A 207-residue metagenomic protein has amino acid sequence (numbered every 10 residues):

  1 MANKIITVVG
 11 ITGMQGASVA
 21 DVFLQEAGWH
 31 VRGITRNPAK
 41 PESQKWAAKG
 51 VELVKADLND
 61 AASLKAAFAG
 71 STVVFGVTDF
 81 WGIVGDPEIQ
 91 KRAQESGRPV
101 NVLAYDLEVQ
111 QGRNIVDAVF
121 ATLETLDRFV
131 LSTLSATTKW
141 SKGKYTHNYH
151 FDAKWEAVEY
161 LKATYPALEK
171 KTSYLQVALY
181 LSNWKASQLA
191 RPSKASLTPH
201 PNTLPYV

Functional and structural regions predicted by a protein language model:
A2-H30, I34-Q44, N59-A62, F80-Q90 (+3 more regions): Oxidoreductase cofactor-interface core, primarily capturing Rossmann-like NAD(P)-dependent enzymes
P41-V73: Conserved Rossmann-fold cofactor-binding substructure of NAD(P)-dependent oxidoreductases
A66-G70, A118, Y160: CheY-like receiver
S71, I115, L131: N-terminal FAD-binding dinucleotide-binding subdomain shared by FAD-dependent oxidases/monooxygenases
F75-T78: Periplasmic-binding protein-like
A104-R113: Glycine-rich anion/phosphate-binding loops
V119, L123: Hydrophobic pocket-lining residues that define ligand/cofactor binding sites across diverse proteins
